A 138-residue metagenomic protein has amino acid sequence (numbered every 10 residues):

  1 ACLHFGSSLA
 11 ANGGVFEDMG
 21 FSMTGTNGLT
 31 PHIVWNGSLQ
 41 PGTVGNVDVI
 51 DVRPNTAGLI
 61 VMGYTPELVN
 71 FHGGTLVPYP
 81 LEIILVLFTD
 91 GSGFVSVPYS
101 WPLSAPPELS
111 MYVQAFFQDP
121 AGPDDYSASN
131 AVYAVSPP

Functional and structural regions predicted by a protein language model:
C2-P138: N-proximal, solvent-exposed segments at the start of the mature chain
